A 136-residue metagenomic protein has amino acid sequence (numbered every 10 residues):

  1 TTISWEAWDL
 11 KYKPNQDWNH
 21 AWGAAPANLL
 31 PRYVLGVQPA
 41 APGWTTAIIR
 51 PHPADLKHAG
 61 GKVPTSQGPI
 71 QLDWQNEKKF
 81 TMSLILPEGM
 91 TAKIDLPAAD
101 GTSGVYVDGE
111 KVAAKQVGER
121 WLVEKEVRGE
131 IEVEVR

Functional and structural regions predicted by a protein language model:
T1-R136: Non-catalytic C-terminal accessory modules of carbohydrate-active enzymes
